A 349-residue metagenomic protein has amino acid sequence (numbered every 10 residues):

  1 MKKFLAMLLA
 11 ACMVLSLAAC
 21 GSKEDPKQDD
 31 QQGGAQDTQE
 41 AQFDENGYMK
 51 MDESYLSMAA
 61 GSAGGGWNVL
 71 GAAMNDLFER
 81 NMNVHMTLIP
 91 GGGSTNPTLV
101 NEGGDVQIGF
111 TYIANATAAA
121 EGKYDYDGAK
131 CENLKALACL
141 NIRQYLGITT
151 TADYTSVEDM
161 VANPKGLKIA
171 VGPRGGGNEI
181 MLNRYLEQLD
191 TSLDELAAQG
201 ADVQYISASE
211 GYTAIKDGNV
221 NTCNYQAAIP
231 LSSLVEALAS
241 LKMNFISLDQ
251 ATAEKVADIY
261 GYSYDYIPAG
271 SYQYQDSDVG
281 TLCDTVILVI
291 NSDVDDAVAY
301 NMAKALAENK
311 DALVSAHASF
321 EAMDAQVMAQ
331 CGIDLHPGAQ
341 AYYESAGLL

Functional and structural regions predicted by a protein language model:
M1-L9: Positively charged n-region of N-terminal signal peptides that target proteins for export
S16-A19: C-terminal motif of bacterial Sec signal peptides marking the signal peptidase cleavage site
D25-M58, Y154-K168, P337-L349: Immediate post-signal peptide segment of exported/extracytoplasmic ligand-binding proteins
E40-T117, S207: N-terminal (or domain-start) structured segment
M51-L56, K216-D217, A227-S240, F245 (+3 more regions): An extracytoplasmic/periplasmic, membrane-proximal ligand-sensing/linker region
E53-M86, Q144-D217, A329, I333-G338: Bilobed "Venus flytrap"/periplasmic-binding protein-like clamshell domains and structurally analogous long
I113-N115, G122-K135, T150-D153, S192-L288: Pocket-lining segment of extracytoplasmic ligand-binding domains
D159-R184, S263-G332: Ligand-binding clefts/hinges and TM-proximal coupling segments of bilobed small-molecule sensing domains
